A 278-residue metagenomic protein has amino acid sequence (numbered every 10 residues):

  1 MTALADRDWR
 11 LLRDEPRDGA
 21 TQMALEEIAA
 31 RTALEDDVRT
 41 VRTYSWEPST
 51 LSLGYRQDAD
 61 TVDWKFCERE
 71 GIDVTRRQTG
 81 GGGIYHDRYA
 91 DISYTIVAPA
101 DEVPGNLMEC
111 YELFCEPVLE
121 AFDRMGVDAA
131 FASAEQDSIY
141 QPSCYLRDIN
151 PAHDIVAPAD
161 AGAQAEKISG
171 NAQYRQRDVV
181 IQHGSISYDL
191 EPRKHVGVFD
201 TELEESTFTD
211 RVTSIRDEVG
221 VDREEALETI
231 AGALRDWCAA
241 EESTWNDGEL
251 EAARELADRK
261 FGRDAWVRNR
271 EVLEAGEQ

Functional and structural regions predicted by a protein language model:
M1-Q278: Acidic, polar-rich N-terminal leader regions of halophilic archaeal proteins
